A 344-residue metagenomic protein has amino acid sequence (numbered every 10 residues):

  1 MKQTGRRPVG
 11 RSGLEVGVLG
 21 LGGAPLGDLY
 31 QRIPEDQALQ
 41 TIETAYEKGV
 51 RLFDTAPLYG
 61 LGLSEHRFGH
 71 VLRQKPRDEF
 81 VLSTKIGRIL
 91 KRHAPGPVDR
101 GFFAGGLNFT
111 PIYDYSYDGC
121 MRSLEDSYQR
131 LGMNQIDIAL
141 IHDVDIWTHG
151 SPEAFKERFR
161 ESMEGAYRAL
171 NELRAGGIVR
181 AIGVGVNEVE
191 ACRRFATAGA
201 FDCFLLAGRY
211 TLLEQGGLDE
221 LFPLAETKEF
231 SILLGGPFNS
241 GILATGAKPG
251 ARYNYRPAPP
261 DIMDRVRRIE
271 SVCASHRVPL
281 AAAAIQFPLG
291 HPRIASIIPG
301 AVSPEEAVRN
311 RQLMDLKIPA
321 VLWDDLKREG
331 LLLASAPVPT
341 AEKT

Functional and structural regions predicted by a protein language model:
M1-H93: N-terminal binding-site loop/beta-alpha segment at the start of enzyme catalytic domains that lines or forms
Q3, Q37, V144-T340: Beta/alpha (TIM)-barrel catalytic core signal, keyed to glycine-rich beta->alpha loops juxtaposed to Asp/Glu that bind
V9, L21, A38, F53 (+10 more regions): Conserved, mostly hydrophobic/aromatic
L14-L19, G49-R51, P76-F80, M133-D137 (+4 more regions): Short, well-ordered coil/turn segments that N-cap beta-strands
A24-D36, G105-G119: Active-site mouth loops of central-metabolism enzymes
R32-A45, S116-R130, N187-R194: Short, acidic/polar
R92-F103, G246-A251: Short, flexible, mixed-charge acidic loops at enzyme active sites
Y128-S151: Active-site groove signature of glycoside hydrolases
